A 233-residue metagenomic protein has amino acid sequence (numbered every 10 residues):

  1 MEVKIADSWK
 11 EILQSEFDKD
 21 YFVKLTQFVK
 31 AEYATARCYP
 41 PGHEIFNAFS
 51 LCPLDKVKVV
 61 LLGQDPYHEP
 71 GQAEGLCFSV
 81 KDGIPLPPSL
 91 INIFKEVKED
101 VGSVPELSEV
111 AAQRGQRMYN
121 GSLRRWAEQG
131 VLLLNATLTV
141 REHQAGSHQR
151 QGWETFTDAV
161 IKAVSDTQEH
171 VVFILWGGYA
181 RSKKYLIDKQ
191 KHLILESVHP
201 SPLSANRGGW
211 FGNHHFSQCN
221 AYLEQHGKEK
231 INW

Functional and structural regions predicted by a protein language model:
M1-L13: Generic N-terminal amphipathic, Lys/Arg-enriched alpha-helix
S15-V172, A180-S182, I187, L193-E196 (+3 more regions): A polyanion-binding, active-site-adjacent surface
